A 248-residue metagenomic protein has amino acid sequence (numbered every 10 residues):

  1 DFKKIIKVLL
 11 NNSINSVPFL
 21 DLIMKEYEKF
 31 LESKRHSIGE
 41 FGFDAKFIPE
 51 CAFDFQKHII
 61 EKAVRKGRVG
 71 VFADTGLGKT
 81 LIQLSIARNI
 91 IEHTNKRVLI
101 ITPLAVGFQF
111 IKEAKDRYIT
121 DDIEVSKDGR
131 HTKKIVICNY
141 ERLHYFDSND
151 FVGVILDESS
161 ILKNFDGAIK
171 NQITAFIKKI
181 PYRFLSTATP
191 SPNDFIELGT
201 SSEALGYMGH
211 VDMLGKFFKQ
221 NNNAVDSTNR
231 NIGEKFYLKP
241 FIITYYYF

Functional and structural regions predicted by a protein language model:
D1-R68, K112-A114, Y140-E141, V152: Charged, low-complexity
K66-I86: Walker A/P-loop
G70-D74, L99, F184: Short hydrophobic/aromatic beta-strand immediately N-terminal to the Walker A/P-loop
T75, E158-S160, A188-P190: Conserved Walker B
T80-S85, T94-D116, P192-E197: Conserved Walker A/P-loop ATP-binding site and its immediately adjacent core in helicase/helicase-like ATPase domains
N95-R97, T132, G153, K170-F248: Conserved P-loop NTPase motor "coupling/switch" region that bridges the ATPase
A105-D128, L205-M208: Conserved helix-turn-beta segment of the N-terminal RecA-like "Helicase ATP-binding" lobe in SF1/SF2 helicases
K134-F176: Conserved RecA-like ASCE ATPase "motif II neighborhood" in helicase/translocase motors
